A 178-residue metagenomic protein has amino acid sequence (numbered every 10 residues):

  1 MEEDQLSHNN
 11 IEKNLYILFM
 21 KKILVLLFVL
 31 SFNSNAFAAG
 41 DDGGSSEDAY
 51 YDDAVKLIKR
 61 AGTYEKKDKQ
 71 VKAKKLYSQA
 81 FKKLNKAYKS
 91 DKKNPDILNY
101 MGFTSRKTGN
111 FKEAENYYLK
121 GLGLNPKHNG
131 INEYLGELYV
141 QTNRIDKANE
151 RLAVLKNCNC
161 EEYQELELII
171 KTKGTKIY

Functional and structural regions predicted by a protein language model:
K86-K89, L119-G123, N157: Conserved structural position within tetratricopeptide repeats
N94, H128, C160-Y163: Residue-level recognition of tetratricopeptide repeat
G123, G136-E162, K171: TPR/TPR-like (Sel1-like) alpha-helical repeat modules
